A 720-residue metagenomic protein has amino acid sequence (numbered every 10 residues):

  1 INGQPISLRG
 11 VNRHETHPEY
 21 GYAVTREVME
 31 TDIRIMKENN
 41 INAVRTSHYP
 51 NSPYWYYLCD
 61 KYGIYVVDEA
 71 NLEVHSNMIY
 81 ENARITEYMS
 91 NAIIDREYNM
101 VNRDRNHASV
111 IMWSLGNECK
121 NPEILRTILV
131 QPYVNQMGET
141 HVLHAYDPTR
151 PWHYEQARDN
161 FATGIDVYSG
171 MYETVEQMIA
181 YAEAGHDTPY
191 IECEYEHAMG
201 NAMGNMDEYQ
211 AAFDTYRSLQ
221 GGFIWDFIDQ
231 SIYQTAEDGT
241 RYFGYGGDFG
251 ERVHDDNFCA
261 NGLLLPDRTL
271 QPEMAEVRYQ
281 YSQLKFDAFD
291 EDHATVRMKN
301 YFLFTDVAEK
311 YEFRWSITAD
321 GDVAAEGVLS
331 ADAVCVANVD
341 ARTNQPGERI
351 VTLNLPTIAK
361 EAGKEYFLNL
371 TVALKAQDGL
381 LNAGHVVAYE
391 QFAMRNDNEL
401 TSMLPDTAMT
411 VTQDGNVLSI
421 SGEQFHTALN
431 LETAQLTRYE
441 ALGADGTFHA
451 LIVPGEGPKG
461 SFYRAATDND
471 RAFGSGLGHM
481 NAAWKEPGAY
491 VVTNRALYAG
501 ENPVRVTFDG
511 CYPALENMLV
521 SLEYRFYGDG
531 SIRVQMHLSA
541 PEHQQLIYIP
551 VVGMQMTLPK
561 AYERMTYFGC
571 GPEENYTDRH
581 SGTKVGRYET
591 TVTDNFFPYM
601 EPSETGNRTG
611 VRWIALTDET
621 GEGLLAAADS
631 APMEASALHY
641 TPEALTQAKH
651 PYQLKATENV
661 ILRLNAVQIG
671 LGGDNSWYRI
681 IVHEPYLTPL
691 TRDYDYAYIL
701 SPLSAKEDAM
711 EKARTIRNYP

Functional and structural regions predicted by a protein language model:
I1-K37, T410: N-terminal carbohydrate-binding accessory modules
I1-R9, Y56, D229-R241, T427 (+1 more regions): Carboxylate/His-rich catalytic cores and anion/metal-binding grooves
G3, M36, C59, W113 (+8 more regions): Conserved, mostly hydrophobic/aromatic
I33-M36, A43-C259: Substrate-binding/catalytic cleft of secreted carbohydrate-active enzymes, primarily glycoside hydrolases
I111-W113, A182-G347, L353, L624-L625 (+2 more regions): Substrate-binding clefts and catalytic carboxylate motifs of secreted carbohydrate-active enzymes
N354-G363, D378, Q391-P720: Beta-strand/loop-rich accessory regions of lumenal/periplasmic or secreted enzymes, predominantly carbohydrate-active
E365-N369: Short, conserved beta-strand segments of beta-strand-rich sandwich/propeller modules, principally
V372-L381: Short acidic/polar inter-strand loop motif in beta-rich domains
